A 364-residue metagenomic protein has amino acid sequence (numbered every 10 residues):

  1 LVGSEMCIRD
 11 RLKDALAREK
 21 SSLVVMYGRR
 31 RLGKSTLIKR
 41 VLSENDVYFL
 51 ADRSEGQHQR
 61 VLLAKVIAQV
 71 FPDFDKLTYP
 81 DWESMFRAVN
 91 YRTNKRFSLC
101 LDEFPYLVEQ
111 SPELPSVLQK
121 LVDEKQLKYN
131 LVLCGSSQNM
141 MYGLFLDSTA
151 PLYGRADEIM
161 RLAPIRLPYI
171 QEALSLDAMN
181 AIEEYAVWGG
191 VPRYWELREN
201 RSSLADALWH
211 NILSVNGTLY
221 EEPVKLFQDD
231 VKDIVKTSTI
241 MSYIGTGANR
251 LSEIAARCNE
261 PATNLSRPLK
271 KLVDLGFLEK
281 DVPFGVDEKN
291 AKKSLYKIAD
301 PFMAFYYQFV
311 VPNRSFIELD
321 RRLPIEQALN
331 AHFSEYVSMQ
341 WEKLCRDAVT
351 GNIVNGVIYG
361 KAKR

Functional and structural regions predicted by a protein language model:
L1-I8: Short, small-residue-biased leader/transition segments that mark boundaries at the very start of proteins
V24-Y27, R31, Q110, L121-T149: Sensor-1/coupling segment of RecA-like P-loop NTPase cores
K34: Conserved lysine of the Walker
L37: Hydrophobic positions on the alpha1 helix immediately C-terminal to the Walker A/P-loop
S43-V47, Q57-K76, N90: Conserved NTP-binding/hydrolysis module of P-loop NTPases
V89-L114, L118, S137: Conserved P-loop NTPase "ATPase switch" module shared by AAA+ and STAND
M141-T237, M241: Interdomain motor-coupling "hinge/lid" segment immediately C-terminal to the ATP-binding subdomain of NTP-driven enzymes
N200, D206-R364: Accessory nucleic acid-recognition modules appended to NTPase machines
